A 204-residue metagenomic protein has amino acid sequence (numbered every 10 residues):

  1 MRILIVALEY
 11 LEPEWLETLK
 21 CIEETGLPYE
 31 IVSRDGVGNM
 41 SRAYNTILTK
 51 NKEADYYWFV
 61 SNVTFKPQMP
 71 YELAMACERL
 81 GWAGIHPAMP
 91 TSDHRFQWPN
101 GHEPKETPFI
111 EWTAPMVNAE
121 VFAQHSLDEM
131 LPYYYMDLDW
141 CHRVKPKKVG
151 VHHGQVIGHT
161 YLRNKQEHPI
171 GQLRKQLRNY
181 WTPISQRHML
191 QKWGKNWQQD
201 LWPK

Functional and structural regions predicted by a protein language model:
E17-I31: Short, acidic, metal-binding catalytic loop of nucleotide-sugar glycosyltransferases
V37-N51: Glycine-rich, basic loop-to-helix element that forms the pyrophosphate-binding segment of sugar-nucleotide handling
A54-F65: Short beta-strand-to-loop acidic/aromatic patch adjacent to the donor-nucleotide binding site
Q68-G84: Conserved donor-nucleotide/metal-binding helix-loop-beta segment in metal-dependent transferases, i.e., the alpha-helix
G84-N100: Short beta-strand-to-loop element that shapes/binds the nucleotide-sugar donor at the catalytic cleft/hinge
W98-A119, Y133: A recurrent flexible, glycine/aromatic-enriched loop bordering the glycosyltransferase active site that acts as
W112, A123-R143, V149-G158: Donor nucleotide-sugar recognition loop
V151-L177: Active-site donor/metal-binding and catalytic loop motifs of nucleotide-sugar-dependent glycosylation enzymes
